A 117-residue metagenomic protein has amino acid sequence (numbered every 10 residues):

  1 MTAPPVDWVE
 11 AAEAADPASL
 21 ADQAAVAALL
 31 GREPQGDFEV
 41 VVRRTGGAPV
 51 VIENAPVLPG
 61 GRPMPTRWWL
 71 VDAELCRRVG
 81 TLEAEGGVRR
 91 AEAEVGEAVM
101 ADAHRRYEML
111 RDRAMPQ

Functional and structural regions predicted by a protein language model:
M1-N54: Short N-terminal edge-element motif at the start of the domain
P5, P65-T66, H104: Intrinsically disordered regions, especially transient/low-confidence alpha-helical propensity segments and coil-helix
R44-T45, P63-P65: A generic structural signal for short, non-catalytic loop/turn and secondary-structure boundary residues
V57: Short, glycine-/Ser/Thr-/acidic-enriched flexible segments
P65-E74: Cysteine-rich micro-motifs
A73-Q117: An exposed acidic His-Trp-rich patch
